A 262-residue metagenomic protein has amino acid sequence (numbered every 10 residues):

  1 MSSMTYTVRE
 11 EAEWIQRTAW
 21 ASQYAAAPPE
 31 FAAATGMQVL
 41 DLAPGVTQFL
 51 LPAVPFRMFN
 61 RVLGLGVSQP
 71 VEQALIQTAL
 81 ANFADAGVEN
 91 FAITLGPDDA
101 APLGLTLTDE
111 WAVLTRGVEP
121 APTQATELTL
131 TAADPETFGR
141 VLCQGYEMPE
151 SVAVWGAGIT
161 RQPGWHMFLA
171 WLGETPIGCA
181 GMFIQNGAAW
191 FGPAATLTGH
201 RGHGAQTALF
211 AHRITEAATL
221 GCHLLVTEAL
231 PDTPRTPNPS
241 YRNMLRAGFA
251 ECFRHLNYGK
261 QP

Functional and structural regions predicted by a protein language model:
M1-A84: N-terminal charged segments
M1-S22, L63, P70, E110-V113 (+1 more regions): Short amphipathic alpha-helix that is part of the acyltransferase structural core
Q16, L65-A133, T227-E228, T233 (+2 more regions): Acyl-donor-binding surface of acyltransferase catalytic domains
S22-T35, N82, D99, M148-W171: Active-site rim helix/loop that mediates acceptor-substrate recognition in acyltransferases
Q38-P44, P97-T106, G164-G178: Conserved beta-hairpin
A53-V67, G187-T198, N257: Conserved acetyl-CoA binding element of GNAT-fold acetyltransferases
E72-L80, P193-T196, G202-T219, R242 (+1 more regions): Conserved acetyl-CoA-binding loop-helix of GNAT-fold acetyltransferases
P149-G199: A conserved beta-strand-loop-helix scaffold within acyl/acetyltransferase catalytic domains
